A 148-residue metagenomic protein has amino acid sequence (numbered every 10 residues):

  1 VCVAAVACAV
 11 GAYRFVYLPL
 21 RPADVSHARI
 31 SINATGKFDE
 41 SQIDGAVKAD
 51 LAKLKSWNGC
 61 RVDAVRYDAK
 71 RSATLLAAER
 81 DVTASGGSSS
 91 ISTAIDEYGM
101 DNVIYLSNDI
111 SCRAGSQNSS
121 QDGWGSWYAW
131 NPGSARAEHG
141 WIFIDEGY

Functional and structural regions predicted by a protein language model:
V1-A5: Hydrophobic H-region at the start of alpha-helical membrane spans
C8-S120: Flexible low-complexity loop/turn motifs enriched in small/helix-breaking residues
Q121-Y148: Short beta-strand edge/turn micro-motifs at domain boundaries
